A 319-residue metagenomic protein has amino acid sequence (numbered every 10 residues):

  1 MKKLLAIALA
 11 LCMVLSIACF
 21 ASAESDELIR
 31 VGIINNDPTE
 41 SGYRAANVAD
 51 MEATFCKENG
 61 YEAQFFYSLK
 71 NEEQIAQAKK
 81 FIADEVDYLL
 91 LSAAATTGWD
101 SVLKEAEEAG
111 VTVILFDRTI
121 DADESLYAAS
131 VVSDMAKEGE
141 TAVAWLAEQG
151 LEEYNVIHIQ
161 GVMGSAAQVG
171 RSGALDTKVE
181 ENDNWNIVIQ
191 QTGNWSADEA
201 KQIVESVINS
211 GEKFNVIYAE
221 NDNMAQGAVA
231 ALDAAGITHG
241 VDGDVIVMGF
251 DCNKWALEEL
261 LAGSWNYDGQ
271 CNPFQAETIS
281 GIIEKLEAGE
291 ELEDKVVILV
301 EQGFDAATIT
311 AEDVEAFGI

Functional and structural regions predicted by a protein language model:
M1-R30, K57, K104-V111, A311-I319: Short, low-complexity disordered leader/linker segments with a strong preference for bacterial N-terminal type II
E27, I159, M163-A167, K178-N182 (+1 more regions): Hinge/cleft segment of the Venus flytrap/periplasmic-binding protein
I29-E58, Q64-K80, S92-T97, Q160-G170 (+2 more regions): Extracytoplasmic "Venus flytrap"
G42-N59, E138-A142, A166-W185, E199 (+2 more regions): Short, solvent-exposed amphipathic alpha-helices that sit in or adjacent to ligand/effector-binding or catalytic
F65-Y67, A122-W145, H158-V162, Q190 (+1 more regions): Short beta-strand elements at the ligand-binding edges of bilobed clamshell
Q74, S130-V156, G170, E199-K201 (+2 more regions): Hydrophobic alpha-helical segments within soluble ligand-binding/sensing domains
I75-E108, L175, G193-E258: Hydrophobic alpha-helical
T97-K137, N253-L261: Flexible loop/hinge segments that line or gate small-molecule binding clefts
